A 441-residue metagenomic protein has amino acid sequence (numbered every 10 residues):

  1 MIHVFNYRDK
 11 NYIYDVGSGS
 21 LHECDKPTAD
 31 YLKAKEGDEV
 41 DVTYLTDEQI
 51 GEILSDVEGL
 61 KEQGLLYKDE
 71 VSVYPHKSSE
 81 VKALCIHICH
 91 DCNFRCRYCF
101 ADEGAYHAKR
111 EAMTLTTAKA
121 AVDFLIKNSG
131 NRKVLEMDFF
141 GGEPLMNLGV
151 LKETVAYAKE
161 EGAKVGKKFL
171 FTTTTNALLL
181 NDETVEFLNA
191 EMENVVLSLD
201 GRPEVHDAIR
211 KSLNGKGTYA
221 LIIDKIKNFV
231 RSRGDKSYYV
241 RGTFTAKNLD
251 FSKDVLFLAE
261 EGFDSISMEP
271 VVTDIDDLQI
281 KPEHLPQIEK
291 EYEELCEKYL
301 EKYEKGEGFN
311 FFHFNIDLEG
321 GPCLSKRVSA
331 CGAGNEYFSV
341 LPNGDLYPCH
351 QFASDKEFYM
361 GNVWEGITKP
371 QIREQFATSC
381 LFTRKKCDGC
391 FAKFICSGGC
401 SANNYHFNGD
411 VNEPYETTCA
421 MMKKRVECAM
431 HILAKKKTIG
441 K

Functional and structural regions predicted by a protein language model:
M1-E52, N343, F382-K441: Radical SAM enzyme core and accessory elements
H3-E23, Q49-C85, N128-G130: N-terminal [4Fe-4S]-dependent radical SAM core
R8, C331-G334: Short, small/polar residue-rich loop motifs at catalytic or cofactor-binding pockets
S78-S79, A83-T116: Canonical Radical SAM [4Fe-4S] cluster-binding loop centered on the CxxxCxxC motif and its immediate flanking residues
F100-A105, D235, F391-I395, Y405: Detector for the c-type heme attachment site
A118, V122-D138, N147-P270: Radical SAM/AdoMet-radical enzyme domain recognition
F251-L324: Long, K/E/R/D-enriched contiguous segments that form extended
Q287-G320, H350-S397: C-terminal accessory region of radical SAM enzymes
